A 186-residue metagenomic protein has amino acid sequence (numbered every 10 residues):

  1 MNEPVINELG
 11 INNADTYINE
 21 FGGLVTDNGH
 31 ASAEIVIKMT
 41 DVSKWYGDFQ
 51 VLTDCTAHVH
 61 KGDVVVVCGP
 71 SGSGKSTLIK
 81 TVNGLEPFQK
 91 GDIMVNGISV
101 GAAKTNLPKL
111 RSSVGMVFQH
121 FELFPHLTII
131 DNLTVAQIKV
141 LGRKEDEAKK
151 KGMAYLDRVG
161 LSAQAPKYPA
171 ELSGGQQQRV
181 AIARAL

Functional and structural regions predicted by a protein language model:
N2-A33: Pre-NBD coupling/linker segments of ABC/ABC-like ATPases
E20-G23, S32-L186: ABC family nucleotide-binding domain
